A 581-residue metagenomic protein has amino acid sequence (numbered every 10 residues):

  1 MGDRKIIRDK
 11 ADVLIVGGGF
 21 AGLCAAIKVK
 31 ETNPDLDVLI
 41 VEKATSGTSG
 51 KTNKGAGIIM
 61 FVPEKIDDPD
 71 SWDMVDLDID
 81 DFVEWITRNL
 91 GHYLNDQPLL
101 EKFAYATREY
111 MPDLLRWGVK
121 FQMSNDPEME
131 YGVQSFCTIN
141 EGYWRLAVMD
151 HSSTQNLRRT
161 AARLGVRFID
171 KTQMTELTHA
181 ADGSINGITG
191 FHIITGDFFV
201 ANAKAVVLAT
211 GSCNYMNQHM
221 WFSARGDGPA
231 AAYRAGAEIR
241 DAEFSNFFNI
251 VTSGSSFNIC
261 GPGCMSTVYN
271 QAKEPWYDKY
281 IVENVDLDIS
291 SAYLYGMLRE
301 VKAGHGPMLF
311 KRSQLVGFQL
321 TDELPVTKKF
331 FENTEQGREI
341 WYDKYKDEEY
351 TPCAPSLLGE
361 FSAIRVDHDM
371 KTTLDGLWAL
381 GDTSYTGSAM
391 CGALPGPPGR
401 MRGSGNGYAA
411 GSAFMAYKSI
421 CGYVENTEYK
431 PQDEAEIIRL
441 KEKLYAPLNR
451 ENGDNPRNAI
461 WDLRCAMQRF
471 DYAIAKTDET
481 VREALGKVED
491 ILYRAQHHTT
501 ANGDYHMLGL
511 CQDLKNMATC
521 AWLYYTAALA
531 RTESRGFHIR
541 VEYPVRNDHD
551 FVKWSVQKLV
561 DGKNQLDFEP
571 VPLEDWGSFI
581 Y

Functional and structural regions predicted by a protein language model:
R8-A11, I194-A205, T372-L374: Core beta-strand elements of the Rossmann-like FAD/NAD(P) dinucleotide-binding domain in flavoenzyme oxidoreductases
V13-I40: N-terminal Rossmann-like FAD-binding beta1-loop-alpha1 element of flavoenzymes
T32-K54: Glycine-rich FAD pyrophosphate-binding loop
M60-K102: Glycine-rich active-site loop/strand segments that organize a redox cofactor
T107-E109, L115-T175, E243-M401, R469-Y581: Mobile, glycine/GP-rich and aromatic-enriched active-site lid/loop segments adjacent to catalytic centers
T178-V200, V206: Conserved beta-strand-loop-beta-strand element in the redox core of flavoprotein oxidoreductases
A205-S256, M390-S419: Glycine-rich loop(s) and the adjacent beta-strand/alpha-helix scaffold that form part
Y423-Y505: Long, amphipathic alpha-helical stalk/connector segments used for oligomerization, subunit docking, or mechanical
